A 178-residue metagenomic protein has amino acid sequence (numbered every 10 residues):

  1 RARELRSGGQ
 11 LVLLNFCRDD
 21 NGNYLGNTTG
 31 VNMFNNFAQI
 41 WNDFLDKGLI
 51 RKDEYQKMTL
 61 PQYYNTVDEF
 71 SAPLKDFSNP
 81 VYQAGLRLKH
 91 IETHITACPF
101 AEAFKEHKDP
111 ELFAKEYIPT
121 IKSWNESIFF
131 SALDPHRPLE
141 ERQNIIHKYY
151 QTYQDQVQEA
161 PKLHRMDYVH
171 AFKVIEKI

Functional and structural regions predicted by a protein language model:
S7-L139: Substrate-binding/catalytic lobe of Class I Rossmann-like enzymes that use SAM or dcSAM, i.e., the mid-to-C-terminal
I146-Y153: Polybasic, positively charged surfaces/segments
Q158-R165: Short proline/glycine-enriched turn/loop segments at secondary-structure junctions
R165-I178: Core SAM-dependent methyltransferase catalytic element
